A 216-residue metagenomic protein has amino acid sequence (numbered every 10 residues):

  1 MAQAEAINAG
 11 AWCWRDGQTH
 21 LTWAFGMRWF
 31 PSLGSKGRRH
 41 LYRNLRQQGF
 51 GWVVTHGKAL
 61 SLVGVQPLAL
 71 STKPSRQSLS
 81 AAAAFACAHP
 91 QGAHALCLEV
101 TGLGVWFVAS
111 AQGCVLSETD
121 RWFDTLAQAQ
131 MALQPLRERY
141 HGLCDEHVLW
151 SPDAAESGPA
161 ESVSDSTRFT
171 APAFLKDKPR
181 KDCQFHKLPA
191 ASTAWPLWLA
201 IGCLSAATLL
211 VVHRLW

Functional and structural regions predicted by a protein language model:
M1-K176: Cytosolic/nucleoplasmic/matrix-facing N-terminal domains/tails of membrane-anchored or organelle-targeted proteins
K181-W216: C-terminal single-pass membrane-anchor helix
